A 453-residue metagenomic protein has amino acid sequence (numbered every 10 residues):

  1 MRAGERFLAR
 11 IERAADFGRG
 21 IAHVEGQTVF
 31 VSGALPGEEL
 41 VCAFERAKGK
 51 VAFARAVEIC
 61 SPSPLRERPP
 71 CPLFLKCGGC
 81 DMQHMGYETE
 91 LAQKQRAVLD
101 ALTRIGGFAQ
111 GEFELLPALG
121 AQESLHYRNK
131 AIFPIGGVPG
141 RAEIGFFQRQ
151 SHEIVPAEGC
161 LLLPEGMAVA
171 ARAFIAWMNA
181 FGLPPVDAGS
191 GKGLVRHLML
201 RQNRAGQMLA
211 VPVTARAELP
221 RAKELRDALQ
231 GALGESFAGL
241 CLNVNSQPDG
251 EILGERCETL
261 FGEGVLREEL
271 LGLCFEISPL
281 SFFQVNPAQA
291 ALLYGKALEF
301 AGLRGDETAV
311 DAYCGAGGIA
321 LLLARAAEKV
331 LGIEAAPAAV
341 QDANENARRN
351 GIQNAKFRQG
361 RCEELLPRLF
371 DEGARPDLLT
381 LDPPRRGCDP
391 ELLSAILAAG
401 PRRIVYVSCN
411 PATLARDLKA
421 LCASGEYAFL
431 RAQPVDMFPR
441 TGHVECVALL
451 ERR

Functional and structural regions predicted by a protein language model:
M1-L73, A109, V310, E364: Terminal RNA-binding accessory module
M1-L8, D16, A217-R453: Rossmann-like S-adenosyl-L-methionine
G20-E25, G145-Q148, A343: Short, acidic/hydrophobic/Gly-rich beta-strand patch recurrent on exposed beta strands that often constitutes part
G37, L163, N286: Short, conserved phosphate/pyrophosphate- and ester-handling motifs at nucleotide-, phospho-/glycolipid
V51, A205-A210, G442-E445: Conserved loop-to-beta-strand segment in the C-terminal subdomain of adenylate-forming
V57-P69, L75-P185, A205, L219: Extended interfacial segments that mediate partner engagement and assembly in macromolecular machines
L198: Flexible loop/N-cap segments at domain edges
R201-N203: Structural signature of eukaryotic scaffold interfaces centered on beta-propeller domains
